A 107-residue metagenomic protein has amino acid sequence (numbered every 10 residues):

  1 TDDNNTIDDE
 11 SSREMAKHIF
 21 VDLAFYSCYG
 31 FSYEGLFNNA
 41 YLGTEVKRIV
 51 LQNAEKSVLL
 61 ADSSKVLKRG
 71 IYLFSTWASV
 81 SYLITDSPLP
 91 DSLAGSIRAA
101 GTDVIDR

Functional and structural regions predicted by a protein language model:
T1-R107: Conserved phosphate- and dinucleotide-binding cores of soluble alpha/beta proteins, encompassing both enzyme active
